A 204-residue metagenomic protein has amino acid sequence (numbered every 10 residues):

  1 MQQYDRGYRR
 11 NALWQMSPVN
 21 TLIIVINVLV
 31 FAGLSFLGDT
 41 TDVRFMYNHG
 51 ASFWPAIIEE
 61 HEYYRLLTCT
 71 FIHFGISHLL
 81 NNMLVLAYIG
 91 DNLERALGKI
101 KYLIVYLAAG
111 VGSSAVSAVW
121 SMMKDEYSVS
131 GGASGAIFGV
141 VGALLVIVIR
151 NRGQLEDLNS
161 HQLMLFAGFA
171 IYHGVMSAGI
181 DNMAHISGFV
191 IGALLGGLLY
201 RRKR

Functional and structural regions predicted by a protein language model:
Q2-R204: A detector for small-residue-rich transmembrane helices and their helix-helix packing motifs
